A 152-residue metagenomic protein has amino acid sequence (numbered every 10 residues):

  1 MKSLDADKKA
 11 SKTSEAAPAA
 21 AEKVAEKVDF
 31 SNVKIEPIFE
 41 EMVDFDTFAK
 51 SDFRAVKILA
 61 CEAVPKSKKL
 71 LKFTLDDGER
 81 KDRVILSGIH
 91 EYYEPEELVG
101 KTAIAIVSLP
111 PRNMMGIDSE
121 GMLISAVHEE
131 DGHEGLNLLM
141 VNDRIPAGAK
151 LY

Functional and structural regions predicted by a protein language model:
M1-Y152: Phosphate-backbone binding interfaces of nucleic-acid-interacting proteins
